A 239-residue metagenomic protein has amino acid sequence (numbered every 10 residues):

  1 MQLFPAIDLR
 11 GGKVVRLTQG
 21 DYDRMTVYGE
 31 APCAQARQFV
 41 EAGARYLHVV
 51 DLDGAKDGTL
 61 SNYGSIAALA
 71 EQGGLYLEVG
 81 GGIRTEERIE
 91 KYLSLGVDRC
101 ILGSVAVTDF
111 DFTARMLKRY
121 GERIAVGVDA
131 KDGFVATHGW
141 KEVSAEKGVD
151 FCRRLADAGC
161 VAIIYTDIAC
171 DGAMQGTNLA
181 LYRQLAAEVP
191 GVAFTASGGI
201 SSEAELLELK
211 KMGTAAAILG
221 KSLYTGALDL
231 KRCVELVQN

Functional and structural regions predicted by a protein language model:
D8, F39, L47, Y92 (+4 more regions): Conserved, mostly hydrophobic/aromatic
G11-G12, Q19-D23, E90-L93, V97-D171: Conserved anion-binding
Y46-G64, S104, Y165-Q175: Glycine-rich, proline-tolerant flexible connector loops at the mouths of alpha/beta enzymes
H48-D51, E78, I101-L102, A125 (+2 more regions): Conserved beta-strand positions in the central sheet of alpha/beta enzyme cores
D53, S61-K118: Glycine/small-residue-rich loop that forms an oxyanion/phosphate-binding "nest" at active or ligand-binding sites
L60-A67, K141-D150, Q175-Q184: Charged helix-capping and loop-helix junction motifs
Q72-G73, L77-D98, A180-A216: Catalytic cores of alpha/beta
I83, S94-F112, D167-C170, G198-S202 (+1 more regions): Glycine-rich phosphate-binding active-site loops on the catalytic face of alpha/beta enzymes
